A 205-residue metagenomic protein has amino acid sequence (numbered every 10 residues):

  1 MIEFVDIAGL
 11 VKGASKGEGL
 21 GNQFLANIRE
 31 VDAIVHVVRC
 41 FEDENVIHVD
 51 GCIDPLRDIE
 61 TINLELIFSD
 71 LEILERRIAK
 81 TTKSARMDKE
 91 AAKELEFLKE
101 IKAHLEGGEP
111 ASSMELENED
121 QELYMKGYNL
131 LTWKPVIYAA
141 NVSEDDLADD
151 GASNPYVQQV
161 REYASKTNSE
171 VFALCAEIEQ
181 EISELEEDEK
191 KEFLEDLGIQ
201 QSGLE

Functional and structural regions predicted by a protein language model:
M1-H36, C40-N63, L116-Y128, S153-Y156: Switch II of P-loop NTPase G domains
I7-A8, V38, R77, I101 (+2 more regions): Fold-independent oxyanion-binding glycine-rich loops and adjacent beta-strand/coil segments at enzyme active sites
G21, N27-I28, C52, A79 (+3 more regions): General N-terminal targeting signals
N22-A26, E72, E96: A generic "alpha-helical surface" signal
V31, I62, I67-D70, L74 (+4 more regions): Amphipathic alpha-helical coiled-coil segments
H36, F41-S69, I73-R76, W133 (+2 more regions): Switch/coupling subdomain of P-loop NTPase systems
K83-E205: C-terminal-of-GTPase-core extension/linker across diverse P-loop GTPases
